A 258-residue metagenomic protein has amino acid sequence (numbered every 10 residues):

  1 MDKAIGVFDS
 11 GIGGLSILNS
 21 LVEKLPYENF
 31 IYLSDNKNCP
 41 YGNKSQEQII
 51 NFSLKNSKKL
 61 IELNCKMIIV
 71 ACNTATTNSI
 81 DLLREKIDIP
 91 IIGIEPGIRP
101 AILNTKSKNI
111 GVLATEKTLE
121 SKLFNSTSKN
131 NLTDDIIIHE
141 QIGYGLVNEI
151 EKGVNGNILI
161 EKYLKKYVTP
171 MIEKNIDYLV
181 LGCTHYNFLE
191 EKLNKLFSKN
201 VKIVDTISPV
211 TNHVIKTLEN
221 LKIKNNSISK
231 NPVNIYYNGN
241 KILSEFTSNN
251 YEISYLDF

Functional and structural regions predicted by a protein language model:
M1-F258: Non-catalytic structural scaffold of enzyme domains
